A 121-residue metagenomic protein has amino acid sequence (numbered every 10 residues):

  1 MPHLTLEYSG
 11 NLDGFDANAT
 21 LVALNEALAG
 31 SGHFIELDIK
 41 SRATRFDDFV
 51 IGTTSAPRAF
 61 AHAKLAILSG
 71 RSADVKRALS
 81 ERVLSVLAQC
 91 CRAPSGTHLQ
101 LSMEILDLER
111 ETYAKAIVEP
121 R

Functional and structural regions predicted by a protein language model:
M1-R121: A domain-level signal for the structural core that forms small-molecule/cofactor-binding pockets and catalytic centers
